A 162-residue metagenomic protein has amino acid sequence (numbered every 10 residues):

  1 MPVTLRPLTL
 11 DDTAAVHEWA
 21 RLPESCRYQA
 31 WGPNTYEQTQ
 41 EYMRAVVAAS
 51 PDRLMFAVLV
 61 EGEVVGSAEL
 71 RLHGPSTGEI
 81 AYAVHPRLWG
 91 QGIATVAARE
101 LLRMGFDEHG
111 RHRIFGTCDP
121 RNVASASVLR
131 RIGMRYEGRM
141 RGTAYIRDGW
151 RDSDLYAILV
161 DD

Functional and structural regions predicted by a protein language model:
M1-E24, M55-D162: Acyl-donor (CoA/ACP) binding surface of acyl/acetyltransferases
E24-A45: Conserved GNAT-fold acetyl-CoA-binding loop/helix
A45-V46, M104: A generic secondary-structure signal
V46-P51, M134: Short loop/turn motifs at secondary-structure junctions and domain boundaries
